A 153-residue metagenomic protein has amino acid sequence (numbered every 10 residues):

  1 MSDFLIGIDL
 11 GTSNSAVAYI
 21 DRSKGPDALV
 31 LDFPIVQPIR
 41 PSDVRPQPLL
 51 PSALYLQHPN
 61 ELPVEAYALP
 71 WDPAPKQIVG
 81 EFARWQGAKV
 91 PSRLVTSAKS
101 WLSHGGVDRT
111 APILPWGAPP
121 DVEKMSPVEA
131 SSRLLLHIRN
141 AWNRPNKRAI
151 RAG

Functional and structural regions predicted by a protein language model:
S2-A28: Gly/Thr-rich phosphate-binding beta-strand-loop-beta motif of the actin/hexokinase/Hsp70
L31-G153: Phosphate-binding loop and its immediate beta->loop->alpha context in nucleotide/phosphate-handling enzymes
